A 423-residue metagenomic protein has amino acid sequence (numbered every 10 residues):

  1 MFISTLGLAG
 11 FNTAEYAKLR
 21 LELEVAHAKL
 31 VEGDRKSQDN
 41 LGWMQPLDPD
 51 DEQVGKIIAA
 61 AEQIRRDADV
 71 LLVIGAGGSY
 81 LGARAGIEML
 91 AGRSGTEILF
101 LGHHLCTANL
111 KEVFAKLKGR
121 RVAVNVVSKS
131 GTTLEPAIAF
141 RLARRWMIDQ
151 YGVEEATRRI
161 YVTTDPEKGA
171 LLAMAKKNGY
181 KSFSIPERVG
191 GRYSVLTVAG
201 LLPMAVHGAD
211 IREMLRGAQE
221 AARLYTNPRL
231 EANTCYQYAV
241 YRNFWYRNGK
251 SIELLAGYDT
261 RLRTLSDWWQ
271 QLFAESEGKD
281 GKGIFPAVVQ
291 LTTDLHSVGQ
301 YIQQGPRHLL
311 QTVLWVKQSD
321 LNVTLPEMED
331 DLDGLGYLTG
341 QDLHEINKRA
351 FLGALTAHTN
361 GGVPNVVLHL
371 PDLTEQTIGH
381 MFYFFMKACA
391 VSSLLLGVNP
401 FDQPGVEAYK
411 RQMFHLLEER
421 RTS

Functional and structural regions predicted by a protein language model:
M1-E62, M328-L338: Extended, charge-enriched "interface" segments that sit outside catalytic cores
S37, K56-D69, V113-V122, Y241-S251 (+1 more regions): Glycine-rich phosphate/diphosphate-binding loops that line cofactor/substrate pockets in enzymes
A59, C106-K116, A239-R242, W315 (+1 more regions): Short, charged beta->alpha transition segments
A59-P228, H415: Glycine-rich phosphate-binding loops that contact phosphosugars or nucleotide phosphates
E88-E97, W146, L272-G283, A357-N360: Short helix-loop-beta junction
D149-T312, K317, Q403-S423: Active-site phosphate/pyrophosphate-binding segments
A287-L373: Helicase-primase coupling helices
L368, D372-S423: C-terminal helical/tail subdomains of lipid-metabolizing enzymes
